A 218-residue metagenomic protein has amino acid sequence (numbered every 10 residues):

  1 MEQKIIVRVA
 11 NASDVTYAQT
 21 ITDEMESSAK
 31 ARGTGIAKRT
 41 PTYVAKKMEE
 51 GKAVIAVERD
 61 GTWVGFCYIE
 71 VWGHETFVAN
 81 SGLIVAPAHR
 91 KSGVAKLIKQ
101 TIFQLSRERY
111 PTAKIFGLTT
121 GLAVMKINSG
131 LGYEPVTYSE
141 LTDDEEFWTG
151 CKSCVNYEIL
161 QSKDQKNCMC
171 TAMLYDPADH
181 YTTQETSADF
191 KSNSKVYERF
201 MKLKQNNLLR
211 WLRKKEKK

Functional and structural regions predicted by a protein language model:
E2-Q3, R107-T112, F116-K218: Terminal substrate-recognition subdomain of acyl/acetyltransferases
K4-T20: A short beta-loop-alpha structural element at the N-terminal edge of CoA-dependent acyl/N-acetyltransferase catalytic
A10, L83-V85, G121: Hydrophobic adenine-recognition pocket in adenosine-nucleotide-binding enzymes
S13, R39, T119-T120: Short beta->alpha linker loops
T20, Q104, K126: Surface-exposed charge patches
T22-P87: A conserved beta-strand-loop-helix scaffold within acyl/acetyltransferase catalytic domains
V85, K91-S106, I115-G117: Conserved acetyl-CoA-binding loop-helix of GNAT-fold acetyltransferases
